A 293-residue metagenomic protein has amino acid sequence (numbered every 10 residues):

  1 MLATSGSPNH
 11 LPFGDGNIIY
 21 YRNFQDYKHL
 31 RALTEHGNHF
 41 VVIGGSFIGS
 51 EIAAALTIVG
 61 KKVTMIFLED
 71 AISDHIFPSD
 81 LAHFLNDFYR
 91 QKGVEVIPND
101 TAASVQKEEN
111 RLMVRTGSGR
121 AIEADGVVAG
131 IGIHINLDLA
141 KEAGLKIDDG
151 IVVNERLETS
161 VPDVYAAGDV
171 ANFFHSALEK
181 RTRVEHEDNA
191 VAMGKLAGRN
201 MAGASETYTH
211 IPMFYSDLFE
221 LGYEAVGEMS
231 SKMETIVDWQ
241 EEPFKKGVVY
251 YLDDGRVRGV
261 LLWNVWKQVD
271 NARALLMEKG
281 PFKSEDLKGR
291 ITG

Functional and structural regions predicted by a protein language model:
M1, D125-V128, V164-Y165, V170 (+1 more regions): AMP-binding/adenylate-forming core of the ANL superfamily
M1-F40, R115-A121, V128-G130, I135 (+2 more regions): FAD-binding core/adjacent interface of flavoenzyme oxidoreductases
H29-F77: Rossmann-like NAD(P)H-binding beta-loop-alpha module
G49-L68, I151, E158-L196, N200 (+1 more regions): Active-site substrate-recognition segment that forms the wall of the catalytic cavity or substrate channel
V59-V153: A Rossmann-like FAD-binding core segment of flavoenzymes
V170-K267: Mid-to-C-terminal Rossmann-like scaffold of FAD/NAD(P)H-dependent oxidoreductases
F214, F282-G293: Cysteine/selenocysteine-centered motifs that mediate thiol-based redox chemistry or coordinate metal-sulfur cofactors
V265-E285: A short, polar/charged loop-to-alpha-helix boundary motif
